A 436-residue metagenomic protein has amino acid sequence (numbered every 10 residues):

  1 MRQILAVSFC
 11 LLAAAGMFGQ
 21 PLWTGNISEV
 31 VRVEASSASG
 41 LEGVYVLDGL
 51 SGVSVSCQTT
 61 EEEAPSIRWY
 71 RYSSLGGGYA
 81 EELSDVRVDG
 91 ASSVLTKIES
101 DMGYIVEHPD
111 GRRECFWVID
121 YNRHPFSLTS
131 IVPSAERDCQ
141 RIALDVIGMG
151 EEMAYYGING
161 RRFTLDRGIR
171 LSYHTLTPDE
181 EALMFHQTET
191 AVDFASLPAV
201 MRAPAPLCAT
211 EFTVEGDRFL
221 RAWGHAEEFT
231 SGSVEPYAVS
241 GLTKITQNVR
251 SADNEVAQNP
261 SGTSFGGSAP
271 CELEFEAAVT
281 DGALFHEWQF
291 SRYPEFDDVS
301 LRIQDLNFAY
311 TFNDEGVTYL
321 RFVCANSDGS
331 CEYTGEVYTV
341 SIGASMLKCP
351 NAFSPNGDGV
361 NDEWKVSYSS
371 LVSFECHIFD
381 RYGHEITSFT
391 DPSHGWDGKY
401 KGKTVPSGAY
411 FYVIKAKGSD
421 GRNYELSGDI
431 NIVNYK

Functional and structural regions predicted by a protein language model:
M1-N26: Bacterial Sec-dependent N-terminal signal peptides
V33-G52, V132-G150, A154-Y155, N259-C271 (+1 more regions): Short, solvent-exposed loop/linker segments at the N-terminal edge of repeated beta-sheet extracellular domains
C57-E62, D145-L165, A269, E274-G282 (+1 more regions): Acidic, Ser/Thr
P65-S66, R167-T175, D179-E181, T280-P294 (+1 more regions): Solvent-exposed loop segments of extracellular immunoglobulin-like
G78-G90, H186-L197, E295-Q304, T387-P392: Short beta-strand segments within Ig-like beta-sandwich modules, predominantly Fibronectin type-III
V106-H108, G216, C324, I414-A416: Conserved structural position at the C-terminal beta-strand of extracellular beta-sandwich adhesion modules
D193-N351: Short, compositionally biased serine/threonine- and acidic-rich segments at solvent-exposed termini, linkers, or domain
G262-F265, A269-E276, G282, Y338-K436: Short loop/turn motifs at secondary-structure boundaries
